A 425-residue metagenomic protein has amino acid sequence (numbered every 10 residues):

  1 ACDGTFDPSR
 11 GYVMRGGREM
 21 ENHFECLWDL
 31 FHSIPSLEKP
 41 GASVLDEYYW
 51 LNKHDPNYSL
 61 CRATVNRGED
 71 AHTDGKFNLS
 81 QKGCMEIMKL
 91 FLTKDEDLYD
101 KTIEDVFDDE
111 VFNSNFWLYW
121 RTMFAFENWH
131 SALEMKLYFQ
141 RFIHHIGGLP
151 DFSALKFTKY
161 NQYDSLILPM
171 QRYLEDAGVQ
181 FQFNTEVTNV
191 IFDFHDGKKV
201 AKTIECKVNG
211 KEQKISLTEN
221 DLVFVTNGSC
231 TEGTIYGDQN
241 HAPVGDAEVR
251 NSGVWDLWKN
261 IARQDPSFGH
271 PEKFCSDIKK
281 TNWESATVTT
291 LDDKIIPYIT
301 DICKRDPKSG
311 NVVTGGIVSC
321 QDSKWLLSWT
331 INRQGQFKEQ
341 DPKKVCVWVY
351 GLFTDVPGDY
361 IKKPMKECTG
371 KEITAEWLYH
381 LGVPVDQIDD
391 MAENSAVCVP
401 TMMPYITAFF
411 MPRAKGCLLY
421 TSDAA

Functional and structural regions predicted by a protein language model:
C2-C26, R141-I146: Glycine-rich active-site loop/strand segments that organize a redox cofactor
Y12-E19, H72, K76-L79, E104 (+4 more regions): Conserved aromatic-histidine-acidic binding/catalytic patches
M14, E25, V44, V106 (+6 more regions): Short, well-ordered loop/turn elements at secondary-structure boundaries
E19, H23-D74, Y173-D176, Q180-F181 (+1 more regions): Feature captures the FAD/FMN-dependent oxidoreductase FAD-binding
C26-S33, Y119, S165-D176, E372-H380: Amphipathic alpha-helical segments that form well-ordered structural scaffolds and often line/cohere around active
S36-H144, K156-F157: Rossmann-like flavin
I143-T158, S216, N220-L222, N227-S422: C-terminal segments that line or cap access tunnels to active or ligand-binding sites in enzymes and enzyme-associated
H145-D221: Helical element adjacent to the flavin cofactor pocket in flavoenzyme catalytic cores
